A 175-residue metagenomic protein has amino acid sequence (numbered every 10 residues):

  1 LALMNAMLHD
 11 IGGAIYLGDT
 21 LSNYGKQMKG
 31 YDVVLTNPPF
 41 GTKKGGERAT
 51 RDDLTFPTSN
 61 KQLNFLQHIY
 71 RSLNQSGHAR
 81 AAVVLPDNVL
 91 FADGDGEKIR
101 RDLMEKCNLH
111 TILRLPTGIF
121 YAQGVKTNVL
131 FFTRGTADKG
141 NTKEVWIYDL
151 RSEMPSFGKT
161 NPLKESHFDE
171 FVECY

Functional and structural regions predicted by a protein language model:
L3-M28: S-adenosyl-L-methionine
M28-Y175: A conserved structural/catalytic subdomain of Rossmann-like adenosyl-cofactor enzymes
